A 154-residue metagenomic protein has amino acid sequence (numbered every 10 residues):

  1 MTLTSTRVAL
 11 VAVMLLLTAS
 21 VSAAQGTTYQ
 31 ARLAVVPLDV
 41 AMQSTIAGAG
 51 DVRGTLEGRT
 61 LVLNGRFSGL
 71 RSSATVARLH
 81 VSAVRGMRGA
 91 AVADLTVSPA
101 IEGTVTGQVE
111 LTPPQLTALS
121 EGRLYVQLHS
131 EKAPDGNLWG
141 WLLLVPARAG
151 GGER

Functional and structural regions predicted by a protein language model:
M1-L10: Bacterial N-terminal signal peptides that target proteins for export
T6, V21-A23: Compositionally biased regions
A9-A19: Bacterial N-terminal signal peptides
A23-A77, V81-R154: Metal-centered catalytic cores of metalloenzymes
